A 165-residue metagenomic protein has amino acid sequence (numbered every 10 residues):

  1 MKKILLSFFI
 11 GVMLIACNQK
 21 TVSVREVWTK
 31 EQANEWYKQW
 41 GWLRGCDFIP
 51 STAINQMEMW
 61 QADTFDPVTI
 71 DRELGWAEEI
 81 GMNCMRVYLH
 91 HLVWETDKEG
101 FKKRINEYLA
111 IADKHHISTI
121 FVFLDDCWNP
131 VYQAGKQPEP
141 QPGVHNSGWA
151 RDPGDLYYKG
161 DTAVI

Functional and structural regions predicted by a protein language model:
I4-I15: Sec-dependent N-terminal signal peptides
N18-Q19: Bacterial signal peptide processing site
S23-I165: Active-site mouth of glycoside hydrolases
